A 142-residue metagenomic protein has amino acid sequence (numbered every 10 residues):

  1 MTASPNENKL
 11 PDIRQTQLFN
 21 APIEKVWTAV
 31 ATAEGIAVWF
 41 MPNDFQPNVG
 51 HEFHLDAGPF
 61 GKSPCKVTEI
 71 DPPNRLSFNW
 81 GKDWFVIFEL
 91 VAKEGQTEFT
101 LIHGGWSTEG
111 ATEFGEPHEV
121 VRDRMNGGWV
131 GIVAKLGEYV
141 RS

Functional and structural regions predicted by a protein language model:
M1-D44: Hydrophobic ligand-binding cavity/cleft-lining segments
L10-T16, I23, E52, K62 (+3 more regions): Intrinsic-disorder/low-complexity, polar/charged segments enriched in Ser/Thr/Lys/Arg/Asp/Glu/Gln
Q17, C65-E69, F85-A92: Hydrophobic/aromatic beta-strand elements that line small-molecule binding cavities or substrate pockets in beta-rich
I23-K25, A31-T32, V38, F85 (+2 more regions): K/E-rich alpha-helical interaction surfaces of small helical-bundle regulatory domains
V26, I36, F53, V67 (+4 more regions): Hydrophobic pocket/interface hotspot
V38-D83: Glycine-rich portal/gate segments that line the openings of hydrophobic small-molecule binding cavities
K82-V130, S142: Beta-strand/loop substructures that line and gate deep hydrophobic ligand-binding cavities in soluble
K135-S142: Surface-exposed helix-capping loop/turn segments at secondary-structure junctions
